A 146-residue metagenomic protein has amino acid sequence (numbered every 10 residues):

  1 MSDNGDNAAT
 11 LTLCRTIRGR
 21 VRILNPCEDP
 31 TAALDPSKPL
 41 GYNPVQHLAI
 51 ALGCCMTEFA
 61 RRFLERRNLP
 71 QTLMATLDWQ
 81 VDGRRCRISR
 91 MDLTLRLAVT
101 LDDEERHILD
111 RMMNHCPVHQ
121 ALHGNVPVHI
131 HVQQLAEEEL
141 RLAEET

Functional and structural regions predicted by a protein language model:
M1-I50, E58-T146: Extended beta-strand/beta-hairpin segments
